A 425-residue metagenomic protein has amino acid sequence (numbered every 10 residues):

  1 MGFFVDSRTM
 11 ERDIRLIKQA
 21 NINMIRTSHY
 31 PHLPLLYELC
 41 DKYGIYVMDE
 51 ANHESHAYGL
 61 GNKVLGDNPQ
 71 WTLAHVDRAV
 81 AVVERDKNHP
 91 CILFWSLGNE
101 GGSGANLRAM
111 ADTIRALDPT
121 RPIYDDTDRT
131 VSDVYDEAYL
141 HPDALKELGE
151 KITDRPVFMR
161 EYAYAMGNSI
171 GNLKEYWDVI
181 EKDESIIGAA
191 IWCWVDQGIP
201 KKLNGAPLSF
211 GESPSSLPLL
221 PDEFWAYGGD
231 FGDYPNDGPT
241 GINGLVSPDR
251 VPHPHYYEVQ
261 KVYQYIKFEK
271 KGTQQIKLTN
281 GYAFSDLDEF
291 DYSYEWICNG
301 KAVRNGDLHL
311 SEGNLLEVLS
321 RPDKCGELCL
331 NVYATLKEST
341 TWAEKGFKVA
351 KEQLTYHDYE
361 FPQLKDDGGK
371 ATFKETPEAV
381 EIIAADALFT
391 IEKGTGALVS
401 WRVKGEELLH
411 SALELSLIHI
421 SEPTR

Functional and structural regions predicted by a protein language model:
M1-I17, E38: N-terminal carbohydrate-binding accessory modules
I14-L16, M24-S247, V251: Substrate-binding/catalytic cleft of secreted carbohydrate-active enzymes, primarily glycoside hydrolases
A20: Metal- or metallocofactor-binding catalytic centers and their adjacent structured scaffolds across diverse enzyme
I180-G396: Carbohydrate-binding surfaces of carbohydrate-active enzymes
L328, L415-I418: Short, compositionally biased segments
I418-T424: Residue-level detector of conserved catalytic or cofactor/ligand-binding positions in enzyme active sites
